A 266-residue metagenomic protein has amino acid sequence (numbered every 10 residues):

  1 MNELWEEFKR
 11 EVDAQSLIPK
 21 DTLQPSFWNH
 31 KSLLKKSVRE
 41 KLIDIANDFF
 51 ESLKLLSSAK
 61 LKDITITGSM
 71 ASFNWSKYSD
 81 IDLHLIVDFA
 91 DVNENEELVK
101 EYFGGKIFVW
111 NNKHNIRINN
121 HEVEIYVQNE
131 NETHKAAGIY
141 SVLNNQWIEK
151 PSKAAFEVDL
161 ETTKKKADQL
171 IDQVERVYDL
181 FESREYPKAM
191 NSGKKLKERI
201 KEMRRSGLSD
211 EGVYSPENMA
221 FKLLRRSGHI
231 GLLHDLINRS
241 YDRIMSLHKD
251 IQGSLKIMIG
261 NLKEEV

Functional and structural regions predicted by a protein language model:
M1-K9: Enriched but not universal
R10-S79, V87-V266: Catalytic core of pol beta-like nucleotidyltransferases
